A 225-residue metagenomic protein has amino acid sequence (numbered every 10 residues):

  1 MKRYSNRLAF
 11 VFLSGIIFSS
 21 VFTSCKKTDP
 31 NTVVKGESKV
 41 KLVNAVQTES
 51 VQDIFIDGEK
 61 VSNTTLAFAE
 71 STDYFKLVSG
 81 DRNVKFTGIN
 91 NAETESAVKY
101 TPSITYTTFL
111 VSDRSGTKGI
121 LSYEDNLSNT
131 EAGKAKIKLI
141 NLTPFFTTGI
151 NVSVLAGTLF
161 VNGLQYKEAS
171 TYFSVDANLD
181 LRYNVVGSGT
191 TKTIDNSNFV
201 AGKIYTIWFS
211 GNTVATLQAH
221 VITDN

Functional and structural regions predicted by a protein language model:
K2-F12: Bacterial N-terminal signal peptides that target proteins for export
S5-N6, C25-N225: Intrinsically disordered, low-complexity polar regions and short flexible loop motifs
I16-I17: Sec-dependent N-terminal signal peptides of Gram-positive bacterial secreted proteins and lipoproteins
S20-S24: C-terminal motif of bacterial Sec signal peptides marking the signal peptidase cleavage site
